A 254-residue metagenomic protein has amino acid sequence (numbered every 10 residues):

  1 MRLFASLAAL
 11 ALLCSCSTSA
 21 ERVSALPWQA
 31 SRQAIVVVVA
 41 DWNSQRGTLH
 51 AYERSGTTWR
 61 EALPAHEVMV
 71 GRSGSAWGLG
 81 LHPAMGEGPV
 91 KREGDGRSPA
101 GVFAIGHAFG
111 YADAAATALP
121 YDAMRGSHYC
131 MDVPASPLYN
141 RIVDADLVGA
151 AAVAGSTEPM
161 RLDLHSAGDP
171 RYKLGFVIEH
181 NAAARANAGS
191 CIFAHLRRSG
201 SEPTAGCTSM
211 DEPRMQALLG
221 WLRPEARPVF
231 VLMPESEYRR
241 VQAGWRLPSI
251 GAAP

Functional and structural regions predicted by a protein language model:
M1-A9: Sec-dependent signal peptide recognition, specifically the positively charged N-region followed immediately by
A9-A11, E202: Disulfide-bonded cysteine motifs in exported proteins
C14-S15: C-terminal motif of bacterial Sec signal peptides marking the signal peptidase cleavage site
T18-A205, P213-P254: Cell wall/extracellular polymer interaction/catalysis modules
M210: A conserved hydrophobic position in a structured secondary element of the catalytic/binding core that shapes
